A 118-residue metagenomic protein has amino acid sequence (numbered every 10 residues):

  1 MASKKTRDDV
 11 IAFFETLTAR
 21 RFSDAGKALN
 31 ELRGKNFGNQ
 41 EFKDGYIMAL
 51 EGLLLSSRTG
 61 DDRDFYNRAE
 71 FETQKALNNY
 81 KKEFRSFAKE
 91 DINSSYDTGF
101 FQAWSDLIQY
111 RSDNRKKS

Functional and structural regions predicted by a protein language model:
M1-S118: Intrinsic-disorder/low-complexity detector
